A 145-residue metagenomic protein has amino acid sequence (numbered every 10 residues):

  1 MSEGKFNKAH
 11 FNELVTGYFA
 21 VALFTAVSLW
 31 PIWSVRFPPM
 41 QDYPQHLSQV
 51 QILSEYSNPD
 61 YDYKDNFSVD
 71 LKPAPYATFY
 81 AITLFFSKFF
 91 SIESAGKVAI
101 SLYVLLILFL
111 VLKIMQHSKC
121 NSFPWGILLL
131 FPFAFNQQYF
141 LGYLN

Functional and structural regions predicted by a protein language model:
M1-L29: Start-transfer (signal-anchor) and selected internal transmembrane alpha helices of multi-pass inner/ER membrane
T16-F19, S91-A99, S122-G126: Membrane-interface starts of transmembrane alpha-helices
F24-W30, L108-S118, F123-N145: Membrane-embedded helix bundles of polyisoprenyl
W30-Y61: Extracytoplasmic loop-helix module adjacent to an early transmembrane segment
P31-V35, D60-D70, S91-A99: Glycine-/proline-rich flexible loop or hinge segments
S48-I52, S68-I92: Short hydrophobic/aromatic helix or loop-helix immediately within or flanking a transmembrane segment in polytopic
Y63-S68, T78, V111, N136-Q138: Replace "Mg2+/Mn2+-dependent" with "divalent metal-dependent
T83, S87, A99-L110: Transmembrane alpha-helices of multi-pass, membrane-embedded glycan-processing enzymes that use lipid-linked
